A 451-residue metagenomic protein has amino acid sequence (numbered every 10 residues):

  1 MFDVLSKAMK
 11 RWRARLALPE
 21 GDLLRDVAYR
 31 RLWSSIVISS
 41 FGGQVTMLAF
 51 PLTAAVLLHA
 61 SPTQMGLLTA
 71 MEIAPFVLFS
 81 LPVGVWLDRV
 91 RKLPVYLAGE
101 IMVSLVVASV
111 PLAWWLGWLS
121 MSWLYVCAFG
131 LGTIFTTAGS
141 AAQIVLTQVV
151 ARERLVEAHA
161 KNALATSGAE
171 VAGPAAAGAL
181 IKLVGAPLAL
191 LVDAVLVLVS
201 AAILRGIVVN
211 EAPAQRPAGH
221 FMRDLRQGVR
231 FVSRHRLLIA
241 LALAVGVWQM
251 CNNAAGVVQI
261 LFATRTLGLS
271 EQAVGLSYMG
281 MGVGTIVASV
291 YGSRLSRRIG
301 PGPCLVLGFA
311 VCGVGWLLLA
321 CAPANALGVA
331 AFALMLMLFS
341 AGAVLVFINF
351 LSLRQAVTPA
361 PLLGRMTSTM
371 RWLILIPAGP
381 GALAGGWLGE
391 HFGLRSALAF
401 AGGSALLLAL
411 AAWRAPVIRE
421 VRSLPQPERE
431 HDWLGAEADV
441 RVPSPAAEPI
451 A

Functional and structural regions predicted by a protein language model:
M1-V4, P449-A451: Short, intrinsically disordered or compositionally biased N-terminal tails of bacterial proteins
F2-P443: Alpha-helical transmembrane-bundle signature of multi-pass membrane transport and export proteins
R441-A451: Cytosolic C-terminal regulatory domains/tails of membrane transporters and channels
